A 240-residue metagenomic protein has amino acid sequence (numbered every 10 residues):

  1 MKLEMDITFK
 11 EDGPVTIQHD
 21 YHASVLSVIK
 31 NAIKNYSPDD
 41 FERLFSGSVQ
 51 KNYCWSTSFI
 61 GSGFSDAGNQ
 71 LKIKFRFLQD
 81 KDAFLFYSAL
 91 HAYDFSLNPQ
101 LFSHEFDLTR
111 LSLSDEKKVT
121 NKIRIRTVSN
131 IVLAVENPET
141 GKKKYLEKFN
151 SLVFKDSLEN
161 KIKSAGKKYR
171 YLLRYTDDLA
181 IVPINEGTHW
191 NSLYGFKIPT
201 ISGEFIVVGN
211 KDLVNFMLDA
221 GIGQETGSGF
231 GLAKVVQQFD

Functional and structural regions predicted by a protein language model:
M1-D240: RNA-interacting cores
